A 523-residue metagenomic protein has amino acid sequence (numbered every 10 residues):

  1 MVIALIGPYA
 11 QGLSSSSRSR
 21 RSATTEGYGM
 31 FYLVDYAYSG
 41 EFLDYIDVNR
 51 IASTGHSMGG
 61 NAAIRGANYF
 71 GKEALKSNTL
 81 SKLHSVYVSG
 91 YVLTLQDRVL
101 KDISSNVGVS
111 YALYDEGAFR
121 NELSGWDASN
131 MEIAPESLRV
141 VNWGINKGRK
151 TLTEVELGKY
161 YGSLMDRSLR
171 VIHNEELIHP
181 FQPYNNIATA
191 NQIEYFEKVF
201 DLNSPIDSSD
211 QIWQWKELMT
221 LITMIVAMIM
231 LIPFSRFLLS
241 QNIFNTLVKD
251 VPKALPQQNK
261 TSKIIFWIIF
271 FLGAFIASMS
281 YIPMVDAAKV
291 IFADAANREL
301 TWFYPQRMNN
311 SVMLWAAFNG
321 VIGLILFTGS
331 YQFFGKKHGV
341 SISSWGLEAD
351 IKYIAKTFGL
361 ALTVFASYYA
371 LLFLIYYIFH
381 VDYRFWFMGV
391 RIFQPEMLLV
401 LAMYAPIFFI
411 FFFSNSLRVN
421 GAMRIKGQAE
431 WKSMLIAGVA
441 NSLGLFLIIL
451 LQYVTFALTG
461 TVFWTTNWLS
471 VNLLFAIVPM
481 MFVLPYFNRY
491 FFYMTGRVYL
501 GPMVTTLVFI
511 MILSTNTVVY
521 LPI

Functional and structural regions predicted by a protein language model:
M1-W213: Soluble extramembrane regions of membrane proteins in the secretory/endomembrane system
P8, Y36, I172, P183 (+6 more regions): Broad hydrophobic/π-residue packing in well-ordered secondary structure
G148-Y160, N242-L255, Y331-E348, L417-M423: Cytoplasmic juxtamembrane interface segments
D210-M224: Juxtamembrane/start-of-transmembrane alpha-helix segments at the extracytoplasmic/lumenal side of membrane anchors
D210-Q211, P252-P256, G501, T505: Residue-level signal for alpha-helical context at structural boundaries
I225-I269: Juxtamembrane interface at the cytosolic side of transmembrane helices
I268-I523: Alpha-helical transmembrane segments of integral membrane proteins
